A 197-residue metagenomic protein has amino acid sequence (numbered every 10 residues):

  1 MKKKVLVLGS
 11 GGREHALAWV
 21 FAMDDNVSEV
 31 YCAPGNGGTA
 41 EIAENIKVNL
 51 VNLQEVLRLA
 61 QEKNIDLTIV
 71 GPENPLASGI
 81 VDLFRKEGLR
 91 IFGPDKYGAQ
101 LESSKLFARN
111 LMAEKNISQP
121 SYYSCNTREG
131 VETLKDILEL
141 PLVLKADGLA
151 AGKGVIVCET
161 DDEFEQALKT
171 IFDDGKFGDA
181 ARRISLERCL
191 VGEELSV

Functional and structural regions predicted by a protein language model:
M1-Y97: ATP-binding N-terminal substructure of ATP-dependent carboxylate-amine bond-forming enzymes
K2-K3, N26-S28, N64-I65, E87-G88 (+5 more regions): Short coil/turn connectors at secondary-structure junctions
A22-M23, G38-A40, E62, F92 (+5 more regions): Solvent-exposed alpha-helices and their adjacent loops that cap or buttress functional pockets in soluble metabolic
C32-A33, I69-V70, I91-P94, S121-S124 (+4 more regions): General beta-strand structural signal in soluble alpha/beta enzymes
N45-V51, Y123-T127, C158: Short acidic-hydrophobic, aromatic-tinged amphipathic segments that line or gate anion-handling sites
L59, K63, T133-L134, A167: CheY-like receiver
L67, S118-P120, P141-V143, E159-S196: Conserved ATP-binding module of the ATP-grasp superfamily
P94-G154: A conserved helix-loop-beta module that forms one wall/lid of the active-site cleft in ATP-utilizing catalytic domains
